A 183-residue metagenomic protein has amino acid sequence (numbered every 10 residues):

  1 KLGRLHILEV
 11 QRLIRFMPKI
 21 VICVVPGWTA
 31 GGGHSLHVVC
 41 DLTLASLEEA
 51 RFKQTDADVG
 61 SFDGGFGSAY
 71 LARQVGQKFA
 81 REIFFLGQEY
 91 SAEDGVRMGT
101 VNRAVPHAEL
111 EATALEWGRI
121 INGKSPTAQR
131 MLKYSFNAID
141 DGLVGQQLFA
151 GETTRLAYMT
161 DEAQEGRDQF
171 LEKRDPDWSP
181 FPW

Functional and structural regions predicted by a protein language model:
K1-L5: A short acidic, glycine-rich active-site loop that binds or catalyzes chemistry on phosphate/adenosine moieties
I7, S68, Q77-A80, A128-L132 (+2 more regions): A general structural signal for well-ordered alpha-helical segments in protein cores
E9-I14, V24, A30-F84, M98 (+2 more regions): CoA-thioester-processing core
L42, E82, L86-Q88, D94 (+2 more regions): Well-ordered beta-strand positions
A45-A50, V101-L148, D161, W178-W183: C-terminal long alpha-helix characteristic of the crotonase
I83, S135, I139, E152-Y158: Helix-loop "lid/cap" segments that line or gate small-molecule binding pockets
